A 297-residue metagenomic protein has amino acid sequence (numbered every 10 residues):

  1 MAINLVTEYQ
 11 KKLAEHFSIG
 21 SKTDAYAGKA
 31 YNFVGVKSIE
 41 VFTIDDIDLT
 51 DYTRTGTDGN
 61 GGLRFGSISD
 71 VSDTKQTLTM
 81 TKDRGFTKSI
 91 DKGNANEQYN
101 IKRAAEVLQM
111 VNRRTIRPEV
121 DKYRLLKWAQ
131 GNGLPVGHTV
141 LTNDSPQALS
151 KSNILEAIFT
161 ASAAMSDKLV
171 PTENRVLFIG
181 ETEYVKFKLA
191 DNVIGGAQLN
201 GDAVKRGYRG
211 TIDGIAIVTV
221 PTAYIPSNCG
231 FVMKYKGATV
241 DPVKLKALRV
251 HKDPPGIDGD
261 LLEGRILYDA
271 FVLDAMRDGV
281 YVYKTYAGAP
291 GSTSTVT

Functional and structural regions predicted by a protein language model:
A2-A25, N32-T55, T74-T81, P146-S152 (+1 more regions): Sequence/fold signature of self-assembling virion shell proteins
F17, Y31-F33, F42, F65 (+8 more regions): Phenylalanine-focused residue identity feature
V41, D73-G137, D167-I179, A247-V272: Long, contiguous amphipathic alpha-helices that act as assembly "spine/axial" helices in icosahedral shell and virion
T57-G59: Glycine-rich active-site loop/lid that clamps phosphate-bearing ligands
G61-S72: Active-site-surrounding "flap" and adjacent substrate/cofactor-binding loops of secreted or lumenal enzymes, prototyped
L134-K205: Extended, solvent-exposed, turn-rich assembly/linker loops in the middle of proteins
